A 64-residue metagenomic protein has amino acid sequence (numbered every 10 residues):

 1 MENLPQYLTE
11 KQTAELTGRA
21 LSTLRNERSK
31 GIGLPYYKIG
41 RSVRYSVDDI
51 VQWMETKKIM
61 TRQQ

Functional and structural regions predicted by a protein language model:
M1, I59-Q64: Short, charged recognition helix plus adjacent turn of helix-turn-helix-like nucleic-acid-binding domains
M1-T23: Polyanion-binding surface elements
L16-R44, M54-M60: Major-groove DNA-recognition helix of helix-turn-helix-type DNA-binding domains
